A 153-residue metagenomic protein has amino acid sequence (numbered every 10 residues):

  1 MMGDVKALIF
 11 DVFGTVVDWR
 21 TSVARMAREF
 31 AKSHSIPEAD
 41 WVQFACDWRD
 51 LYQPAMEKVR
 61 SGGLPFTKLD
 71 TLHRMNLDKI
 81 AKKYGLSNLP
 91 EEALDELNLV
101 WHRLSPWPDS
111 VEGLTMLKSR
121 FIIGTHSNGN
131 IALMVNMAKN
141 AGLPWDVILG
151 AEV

Functional and structural regions predicted by a protein language model:
M1-M2, V153: Short intrinsically disordered, low-complexity coil segments enriched in acidic
G3, S119, L143: Structured loop/turn residues at beta-strand edges in well-structured enzyme cores
G3-P108: N-terminal helical cap/lid subdomain that shapes the substrate entry/recognition surface in HAD-like hydrolases
S22-R25, A138-G142: Short, glycine/charged-enriched secondary-structure capping and boundary segments
F44-A45, P144-V153: A short, structured active-site edge motif that brings together acidic residues
E91-L104, S110-K139, I148-A151: Substrate-recognition element of Asp-dependent hydrolases with the DxDx(T/V) motif
